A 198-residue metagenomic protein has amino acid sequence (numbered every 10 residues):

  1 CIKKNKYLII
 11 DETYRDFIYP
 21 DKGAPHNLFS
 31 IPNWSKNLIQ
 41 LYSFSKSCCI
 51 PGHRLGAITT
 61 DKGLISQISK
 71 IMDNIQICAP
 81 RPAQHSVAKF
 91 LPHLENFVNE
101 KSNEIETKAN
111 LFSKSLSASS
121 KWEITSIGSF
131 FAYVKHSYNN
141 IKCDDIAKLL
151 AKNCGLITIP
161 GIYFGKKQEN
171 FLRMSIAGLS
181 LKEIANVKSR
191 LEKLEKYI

Functional and structural regions predicted by a protein language model:
C1-L8, Y14-I50: Active-site pre-lysine segment of PLP-dependent enzymes
N5, S120-K121, G155: Residue-level detector of structured alpha->beta connecting loops
I9-E12, Y42, S126, F131-H136 (+1 more regions): Short beta-strand segments
W34-E106, N110-K114, E195: Conserved core segment of the aminotransferase class I/II
D61-K62, P92, K135-S137, A177-L179: Residue-level recognition of strand-loop junctions within catalytic nucleotide-signaling folds
A88, E104-S113, E123-H136, I146 (+1 more regions): Conserved glycine-rich beta-strand-loop-beta hairpin in the small C-terminal domain of fold type I
L149-T158, F164-I198: PLP-dependent enzyme catalytic core of the Aspartate aminotransferase-like
